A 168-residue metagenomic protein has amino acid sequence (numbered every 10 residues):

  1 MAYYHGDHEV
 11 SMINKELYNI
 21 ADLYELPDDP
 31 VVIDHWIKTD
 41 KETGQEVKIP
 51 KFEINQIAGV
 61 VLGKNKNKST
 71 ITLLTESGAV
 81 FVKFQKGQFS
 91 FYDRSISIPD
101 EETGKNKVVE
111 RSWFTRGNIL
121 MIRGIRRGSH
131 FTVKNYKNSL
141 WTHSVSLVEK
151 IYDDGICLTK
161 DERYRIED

Functional and structural regions predicted by a protein language model:
M1-D168: Noncatalytic, beta-rich nucleic-acid-contacting surfaces in large DNA/RNA-processing enzymes
